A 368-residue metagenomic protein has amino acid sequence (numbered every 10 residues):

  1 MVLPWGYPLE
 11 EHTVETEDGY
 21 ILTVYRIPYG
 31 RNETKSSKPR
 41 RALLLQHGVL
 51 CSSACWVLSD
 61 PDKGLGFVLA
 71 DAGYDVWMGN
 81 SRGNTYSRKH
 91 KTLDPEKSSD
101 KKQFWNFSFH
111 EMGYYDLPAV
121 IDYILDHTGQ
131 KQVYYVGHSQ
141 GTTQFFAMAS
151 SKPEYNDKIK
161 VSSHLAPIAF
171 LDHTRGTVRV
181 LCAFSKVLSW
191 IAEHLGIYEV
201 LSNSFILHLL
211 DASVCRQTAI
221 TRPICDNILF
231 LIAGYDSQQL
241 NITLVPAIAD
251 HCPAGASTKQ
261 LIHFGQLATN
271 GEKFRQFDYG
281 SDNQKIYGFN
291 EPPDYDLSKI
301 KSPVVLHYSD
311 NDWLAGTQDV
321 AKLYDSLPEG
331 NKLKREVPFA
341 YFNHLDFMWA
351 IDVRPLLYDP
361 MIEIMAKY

Functional and structural regions predicted by a protein language model:
T16, I21-D94: Short, surface-exposed "cap/lid" segments of acyl-processing enzymes
H47, Y115, A119, V133-A147: Glycine-rich nucleophile elbow surrounding the catalytic serine of serine-hydrolase chemistry
N80, H110-E111, Q132-S139, V161-S163: Residue in the alpha/beta-hydrolase core beta-strand immediately N-terminal to the catalytic nucleophile
S99-H127: Alpha/beta-hydrolase active-site loop
D126-K131, T142-Y287: Alpha/beta-hydrolase-fold enzymes
I300-K301, V305-Y308, D312: Short beta-strand/loop motif that positions the catalytic acidic residue of the alpha/beta-hydrolase fold
W313-D319: Conserved alpha/beta-hydrolase "acid-adjacent" motif
Y324, G330-Y368: Catalytic active-site module of serine/aspartate enzymes centered on a nucleophile-bearing elbow/loop
